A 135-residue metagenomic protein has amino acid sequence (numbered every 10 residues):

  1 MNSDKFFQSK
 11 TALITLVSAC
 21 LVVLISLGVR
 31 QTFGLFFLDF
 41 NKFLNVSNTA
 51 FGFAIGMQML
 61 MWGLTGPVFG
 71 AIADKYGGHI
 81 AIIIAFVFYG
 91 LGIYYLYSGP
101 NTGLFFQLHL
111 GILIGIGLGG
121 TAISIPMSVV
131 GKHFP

Functional and structural regions predicted by a protein language model:
Q8-T32: Pair of pore-lining "gating" transmembrane helices in MFS-fold secondary transporters
L24, G92, G103-T121: Hydrophobic core of transmembrane alpha-helices in multi-pass small-molecule transporters, especially MFS/SLC-type
Q31, M59-P67, T121: Residue-level signature of mid-helix packing/kink "hotspots" within the transmembrane helices of 12-pass Major
G34-T49: Short amphipathic helix-loop junctions that connect adjacent transmembrane helices in Major Facilitator Superfamily/SLC
F40, L118-F134: Intracellular juxtamembrane helix-capping segments at the cytosolic ends of symmetry-related transmembrane helices
T65-G78: Helix-to-loop junctions at the C-terminal end of transmembrane segments in multipass secondary transporters
G78-I84: Juxtamembrane helix-start motifs in multi-pass secondary transporters
V87-N101: C-terminal ends and interior cores of transmembrane alpha-helices in multi-pass membrane transporters/permeases
